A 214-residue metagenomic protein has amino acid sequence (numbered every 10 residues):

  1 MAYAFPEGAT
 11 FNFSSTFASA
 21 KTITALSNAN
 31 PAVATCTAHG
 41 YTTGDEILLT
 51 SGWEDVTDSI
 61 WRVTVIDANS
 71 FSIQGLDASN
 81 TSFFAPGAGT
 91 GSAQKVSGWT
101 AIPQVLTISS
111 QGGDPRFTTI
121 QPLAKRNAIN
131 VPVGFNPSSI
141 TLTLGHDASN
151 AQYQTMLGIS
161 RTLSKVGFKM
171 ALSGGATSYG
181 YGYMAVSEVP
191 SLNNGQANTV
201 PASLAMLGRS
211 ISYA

Functional and structural regions predicted by a protein language model:
A2-E7, S15-N30, C36-H39, W53-R126: Small/polar beta-strand repeat architecture
P31, S139-T141, K165, Y179 (+1 more regions): Intrinsic-disorder/low-complexity, polar/charged segments enriched in Ser/Thr/Lys/Arg/Asp/Glu/Gln
T37-W53, S160-G167: Short coil-to-beta transition motif at edge beta-strands of beta-rich domains
E46, D58-R62, S70, T177-Y183 (+1 more regions): Well-ordered beta-strand positions in beta-sheet-rich domains
A124-I129, S187-E188: Short structured motifs
I129-A148, Q196-I211: Oligomerization/assembly interface segments of phage tail-like spikes and tubes
L144-G175, A185-S187: Acidic, glycine-rich flexible loop segments
K169-A214: Short beta-strand and beta-hairpin "edge-sheet" elements
